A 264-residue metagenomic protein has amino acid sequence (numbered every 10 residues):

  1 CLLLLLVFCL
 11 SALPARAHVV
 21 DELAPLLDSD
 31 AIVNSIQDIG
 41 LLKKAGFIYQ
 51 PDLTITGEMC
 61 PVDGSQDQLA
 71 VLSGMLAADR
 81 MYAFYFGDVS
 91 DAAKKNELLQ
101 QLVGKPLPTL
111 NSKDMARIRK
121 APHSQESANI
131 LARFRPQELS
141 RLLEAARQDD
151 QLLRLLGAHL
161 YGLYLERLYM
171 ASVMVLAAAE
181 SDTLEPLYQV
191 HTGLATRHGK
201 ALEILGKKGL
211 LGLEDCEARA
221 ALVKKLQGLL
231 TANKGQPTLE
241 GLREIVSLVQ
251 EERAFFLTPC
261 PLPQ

Functional and structural regions predicted by a protein language model:
C1-A12: Bacterial N-terminal signal peptides
L13-A17: Sec/Tat signal peptide C-region and signal peptidase I cleavage site
H18-Q125: N-terminal Sec/ER secretory leader and immediately downstream segment of secreted/extracellular precursors
A45-E58, S65, L72, D91-P106 (+1 more regions): Alpha-helical segments in soluble extracytoplasmic regions
P61, S65-Q68, L72, R80-F84 (+8 more regions): Non-transmembrane, amphipathic alpha-helical segments
R80, F84-G87, P106, L110 (+5 more regions): Secondary-structure edge/capping motif, primarily at the C-terminal ends of alpha-helices and the immediately following
Q125-G209: Extended amphipathic alpha-helical interaction segments
E203, K207-Q264: A cross-kingdom marker for long, charged
